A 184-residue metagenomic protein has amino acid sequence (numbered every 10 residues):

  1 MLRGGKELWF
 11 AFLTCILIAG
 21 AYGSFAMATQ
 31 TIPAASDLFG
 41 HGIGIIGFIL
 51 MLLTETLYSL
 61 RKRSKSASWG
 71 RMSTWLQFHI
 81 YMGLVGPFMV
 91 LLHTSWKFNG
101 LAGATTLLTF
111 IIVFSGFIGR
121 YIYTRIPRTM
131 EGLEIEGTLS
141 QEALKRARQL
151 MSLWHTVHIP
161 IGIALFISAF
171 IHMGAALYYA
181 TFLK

Functional and structural regions predicted by a protein language model:
M1-K184: Membrane-embedded alpha-helical bundles that constitute the cytochrome b-like, heme-associated redox core of multi-pass
